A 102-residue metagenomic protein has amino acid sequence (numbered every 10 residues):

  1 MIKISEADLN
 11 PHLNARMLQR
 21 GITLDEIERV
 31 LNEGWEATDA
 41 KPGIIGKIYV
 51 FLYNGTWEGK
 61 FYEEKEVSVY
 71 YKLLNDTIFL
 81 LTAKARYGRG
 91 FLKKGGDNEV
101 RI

Functional and structural regions predicted by a protein language model:
M1-I102: Ribonuclease/tRNase effector modules and their secretory precursors
